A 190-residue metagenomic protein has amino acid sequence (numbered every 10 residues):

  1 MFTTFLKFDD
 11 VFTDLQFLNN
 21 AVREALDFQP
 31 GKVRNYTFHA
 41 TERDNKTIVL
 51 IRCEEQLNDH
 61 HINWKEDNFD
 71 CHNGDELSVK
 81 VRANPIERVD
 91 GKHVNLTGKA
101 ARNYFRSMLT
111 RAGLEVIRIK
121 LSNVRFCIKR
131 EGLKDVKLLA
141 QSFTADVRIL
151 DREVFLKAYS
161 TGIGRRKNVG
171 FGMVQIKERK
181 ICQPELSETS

Functional and structural regions predicted by a protein language model:
M1-S190: RNA-interacting cores
